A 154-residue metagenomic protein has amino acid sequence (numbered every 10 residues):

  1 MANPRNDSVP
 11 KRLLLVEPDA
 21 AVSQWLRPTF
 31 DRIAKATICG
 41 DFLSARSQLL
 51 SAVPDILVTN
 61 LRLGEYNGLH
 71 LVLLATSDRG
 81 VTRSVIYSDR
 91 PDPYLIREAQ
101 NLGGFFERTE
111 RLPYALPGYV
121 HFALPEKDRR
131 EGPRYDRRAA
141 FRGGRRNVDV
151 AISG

Functional and structural regions predicted by a protein language model:
M1-P18, V22, Y114-G154: Non-catalytic signal-transmission and effector/linker regions of two-component phosphorelay proteins
P18-I38: Two-component/phosphorelay signaling modules centered on CheY-like receiver
L26-F30, Q48, E98: Alpha-helical interaction/dimerization surfaces of two-component signaling modules
R32-I33, G80, Q100-G103: Short, structured coil segments at secondary-structure junctions
I38-I56, G64: Acidic, metal-coordinating helix/loop segments flanking the phosphotransfer/catalytic sites of two-component signaling
S47, L73, S77, R97 (+2 more regions): CheY-like receiver
D55-S77, D92: Conserved phosphotransfer microenvironments
H70, S88-Y114: Alpha4 helix (beta4-alpha4-beta5 surface) of REC/receiver domains from two-component response regulators
